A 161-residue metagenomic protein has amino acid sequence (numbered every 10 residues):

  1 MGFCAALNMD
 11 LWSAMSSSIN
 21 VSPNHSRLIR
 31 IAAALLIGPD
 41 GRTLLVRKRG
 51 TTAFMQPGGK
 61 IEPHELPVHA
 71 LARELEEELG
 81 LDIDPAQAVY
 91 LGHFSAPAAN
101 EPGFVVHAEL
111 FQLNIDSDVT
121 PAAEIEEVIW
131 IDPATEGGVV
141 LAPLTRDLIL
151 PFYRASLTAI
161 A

Functional and structural regions predicted by a protein language model:
S16-T43, K60: Conserved N-terminal beta-strand and adjoining loop/helix that marks the start of the Nudix/MutT-like hydrolase domain
R30-A32, G41, V106-E109, E126: Change "...and in nucleic-acid phosphodiester-cleaving endonucleases..." to "...and in nucleic-acid processing enzymes
G38, R42-E78, D82: Conserved Nudix-box catalytic region and its N-terminal flanking loop in Nudix hydrolases and closely related
D82-G92: A short coil-to-beta-strand element that immediately follows conserved catalytic motifs
F94-T120, P151-F152: Active-site-adjacent beta-strand/loop module that shapes the phosphate/pyrophosphate-binding cleft
L110-Q112, T120-R154: NUDIX/MutT-family hydrolases
